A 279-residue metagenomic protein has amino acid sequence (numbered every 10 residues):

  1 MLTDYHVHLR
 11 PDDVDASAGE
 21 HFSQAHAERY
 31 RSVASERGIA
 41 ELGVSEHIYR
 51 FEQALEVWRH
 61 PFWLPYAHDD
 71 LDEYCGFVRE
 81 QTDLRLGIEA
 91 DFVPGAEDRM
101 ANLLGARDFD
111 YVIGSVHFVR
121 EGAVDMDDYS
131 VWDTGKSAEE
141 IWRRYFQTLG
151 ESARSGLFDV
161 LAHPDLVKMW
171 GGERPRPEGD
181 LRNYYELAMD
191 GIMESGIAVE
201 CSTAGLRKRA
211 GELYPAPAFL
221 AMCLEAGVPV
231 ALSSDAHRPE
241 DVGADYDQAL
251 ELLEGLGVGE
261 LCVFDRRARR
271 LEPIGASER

Functional and structural regions predicted by a protein language model:
M1-D15, E121, R174-R279: Charged catalytic cores and adjacent phosphate/nucleic-acid-binding surfaces used for phosphate/nucleic-acid chemistry
M1-P94, K168-G179, R238-A244, L250-G255: An N-terminally biased module of ancient metal coordination in phosphate/nucleic-acid-related enzymes
T3-V7, L42-V44, L84-I88, V112-G114 (+3 more regions): Hydrophobic faces of well-ordered beta-strands that scaffold small-molecule active sites in alpha/beta enzyme cores
R31, S35, G105, A153-R154 (+2 more regions): Non-catalytic positions within long, well-ordered alpha-helices that form the structural scaffold/packing of enzyme
A34-E46, I113-H117, G156-D159, E186-G191 (+1 more regions): Short, functional N-terminal and low-complexity linear motifs
I39, F109, L157-F158, V228 (+1 more regions): A structural motif
I48, F118, V167, G205 (+1 more regions): Flexible, active-site-proximal loop/turn residues at the rims of small-molecule/cofactor binding pockets and catalytic
E52-E56, P61-S195, S277-R279: Extended substrate/RNA-proximal surfaces in nucleic-acid metabolism proteins
